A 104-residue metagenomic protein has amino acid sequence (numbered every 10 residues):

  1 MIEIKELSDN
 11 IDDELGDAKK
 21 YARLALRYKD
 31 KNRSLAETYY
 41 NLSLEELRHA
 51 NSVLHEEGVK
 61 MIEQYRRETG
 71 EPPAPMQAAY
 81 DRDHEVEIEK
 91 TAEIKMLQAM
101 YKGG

Functional and structural regions predicted by a protein language model:
M1-G104: Non-heme di-metal
